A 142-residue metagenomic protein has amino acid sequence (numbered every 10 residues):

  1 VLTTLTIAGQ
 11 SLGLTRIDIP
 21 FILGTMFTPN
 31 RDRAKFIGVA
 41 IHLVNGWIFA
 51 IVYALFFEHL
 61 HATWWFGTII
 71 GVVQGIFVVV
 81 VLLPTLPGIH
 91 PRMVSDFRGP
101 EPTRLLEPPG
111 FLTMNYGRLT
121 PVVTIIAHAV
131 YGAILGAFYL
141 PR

Functional and structural regions predicted by a protein language model:
V1-R142: Juxtamembrane/disordered regions of integral membrane proteins
